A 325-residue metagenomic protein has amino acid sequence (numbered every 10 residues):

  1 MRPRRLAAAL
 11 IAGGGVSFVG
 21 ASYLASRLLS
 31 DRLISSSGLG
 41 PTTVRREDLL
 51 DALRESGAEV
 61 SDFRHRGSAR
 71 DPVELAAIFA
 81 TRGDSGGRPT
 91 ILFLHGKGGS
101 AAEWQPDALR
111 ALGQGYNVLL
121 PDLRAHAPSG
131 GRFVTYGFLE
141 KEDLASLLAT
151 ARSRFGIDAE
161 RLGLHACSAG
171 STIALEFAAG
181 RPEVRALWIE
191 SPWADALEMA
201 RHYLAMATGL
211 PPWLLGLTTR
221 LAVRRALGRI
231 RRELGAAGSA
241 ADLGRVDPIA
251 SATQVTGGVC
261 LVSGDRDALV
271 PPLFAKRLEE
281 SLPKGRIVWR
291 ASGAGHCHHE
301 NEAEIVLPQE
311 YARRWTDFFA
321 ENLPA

Functional and structural regions predicted by a protein language model:
R2-G67, I78: An N-terminal hydrophobic leader/cap segment in hydrolases
K97-R110, L123: The serine-hydrolase catalytic nucleophile loop
A111-G130: Conserved alpha/beta-hydrolase
V134-F155: Alpha/beta-hydrolase active-site loop
A179-A241, A250: Hydrolase active-site cap/lid region
Q254-V255, L261-S263, D267: Short beta-strand/loop motif that positions the catalytic acidic residue of the alpha/beta-hydrolase fold
A268-F274: Conserved alpha/beta-hydrolase "acid-adjacent" motif
A294-Q309: Catalytic histidine-centered segment of alpha/beta-hydrolase-like enzymes
